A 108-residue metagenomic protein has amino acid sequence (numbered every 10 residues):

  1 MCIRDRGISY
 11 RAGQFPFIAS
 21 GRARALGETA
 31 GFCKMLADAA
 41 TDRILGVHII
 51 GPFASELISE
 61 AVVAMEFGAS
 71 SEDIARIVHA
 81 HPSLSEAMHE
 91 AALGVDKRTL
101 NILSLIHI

Functional and structural regions predicted by a protein language model:
R4-L105: Flexible, glycine-rich terminal cap/loop adjacent to redox cofactors in electron-transfer oxidoreductases
